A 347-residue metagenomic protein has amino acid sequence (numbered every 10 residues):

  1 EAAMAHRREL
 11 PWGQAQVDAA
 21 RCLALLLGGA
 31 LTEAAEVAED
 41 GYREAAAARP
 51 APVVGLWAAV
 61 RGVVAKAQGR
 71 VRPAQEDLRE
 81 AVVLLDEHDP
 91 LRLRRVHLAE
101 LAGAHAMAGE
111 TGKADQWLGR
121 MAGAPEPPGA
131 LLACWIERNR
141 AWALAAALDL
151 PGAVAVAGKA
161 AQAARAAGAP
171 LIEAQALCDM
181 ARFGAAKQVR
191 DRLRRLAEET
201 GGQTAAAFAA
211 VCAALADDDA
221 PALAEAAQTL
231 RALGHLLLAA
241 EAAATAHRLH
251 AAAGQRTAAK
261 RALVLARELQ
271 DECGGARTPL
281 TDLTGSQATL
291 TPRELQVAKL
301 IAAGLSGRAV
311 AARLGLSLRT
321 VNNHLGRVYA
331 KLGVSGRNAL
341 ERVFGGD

Functional and structural regions predicted by a protein language model:
A5-R21, A45-R61, L85-L101, A124-R140 (+6 more regions): Alpha-solenoid helical repeat architecture
A20-L23, G28-G29, E33-D86, L91-E110 (+1 more regions): Acidic, glycine-rich loop-and-beta core segments that form the ion-binding/anion-interacting portion of active sites
G28, Q68, A108, A147 (+4 more regions): Structural motif corresponding to the intra-repeat A-B loop/turn of tetratricopeptide repeats
A38, L78, L85, W117-G119 (+7 more regions): Inward-facing hydrophobic residues that define packing positions of alpha-helical scaffold repeats
C178-A185, R190-Q228: Alpha-helical adaptor scaffolds
V264, L280-G326, A330-D347: Helix-turn-helix DNA-binding segment
